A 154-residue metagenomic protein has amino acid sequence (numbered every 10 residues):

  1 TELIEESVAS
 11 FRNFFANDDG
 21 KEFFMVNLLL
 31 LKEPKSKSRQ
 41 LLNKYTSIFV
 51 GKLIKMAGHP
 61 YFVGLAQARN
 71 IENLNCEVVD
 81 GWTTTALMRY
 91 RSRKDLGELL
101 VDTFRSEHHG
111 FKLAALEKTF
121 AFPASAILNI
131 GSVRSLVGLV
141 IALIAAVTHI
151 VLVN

Functional and structural regions predicted by a protein language model:
T1-W82, D95, S125-N154: Short S/T/G/P-rich N-terminal loop/turn motif that feeds into the first structured element of a domain
K37, R91-H108: Short amphipathic alpha-helices within nucleic acid-binding modules
M88: Catalytic donor/gating beta->alpha subdomain of glycosyltransferases that bind UDP-sugars
L100-V133: Juxtamembrane amphipathic/hinge helix adjacent to a transmembrane helix
